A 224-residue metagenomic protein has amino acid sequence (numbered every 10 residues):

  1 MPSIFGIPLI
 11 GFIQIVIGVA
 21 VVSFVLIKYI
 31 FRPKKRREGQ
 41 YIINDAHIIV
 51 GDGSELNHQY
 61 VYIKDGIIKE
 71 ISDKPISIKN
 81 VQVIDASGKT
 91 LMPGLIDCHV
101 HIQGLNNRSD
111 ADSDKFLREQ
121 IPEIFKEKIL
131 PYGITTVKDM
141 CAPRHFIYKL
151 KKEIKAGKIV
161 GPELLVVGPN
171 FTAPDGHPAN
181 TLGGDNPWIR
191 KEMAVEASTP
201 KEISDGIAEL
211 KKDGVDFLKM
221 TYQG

Functional and structural regions predicted by a protein language model:
M1-L9: Short, strongly hydrophobic alpha-helical membrane anchors
I15-V21, R32-R37, K158-G224: Metal-coordinating catalytic core of metallo-dependent amide/deamination hydrolases
L26-Y29, Q103: Carbohydrate-interacting regions of secretory-pathway proteins
F31-G39, I48, D52-M92: Histidine-rich, glycine-flanked metal-binding segment
A46, V61, G66, G88 (+4 more regions): Divalent metal-coordination and catalytic microenvironments
K79-T90, I147-K158, G206-G214: Short amphipathic alpha-helices and their capping/turn segments at secondary-structure boundaries
T90-A156, P174-H177: Metal-associated gating/positioning segment near the N- to mid-region
